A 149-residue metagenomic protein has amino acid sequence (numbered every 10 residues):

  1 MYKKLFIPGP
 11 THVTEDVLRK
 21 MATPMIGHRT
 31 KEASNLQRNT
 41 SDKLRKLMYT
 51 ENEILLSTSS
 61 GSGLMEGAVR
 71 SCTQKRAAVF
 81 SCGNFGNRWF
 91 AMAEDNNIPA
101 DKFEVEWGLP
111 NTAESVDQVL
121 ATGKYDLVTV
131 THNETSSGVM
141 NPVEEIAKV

Functional and structural regions predicted by a protein language model:
Y2-T58: A glycine-/small-polar-enriched, mobile loop at the entrance of the PLP active site in fold-type I
D16, A91, M140-P142: Generic recognition of short, well-ordered alpha-helical segments
L47, A68-K75, Q118-K124: Glycine-rich phosphate/diphosphate-binding loops that line cofactor/substrate pockets in enzymes
E51-A78, C82, G86-F90: Conserved beta-loop-alpha segment that forms the PLP phosphate-binding cup at the N-terminus of a helix
F80, F103, V130-T131: Structural motif
R88-A100, E106, S115-D117: Active-site-proximal loop->helix
N111-V149: Active-site phosphate-binding strand-loop segment of PLP-dependent enzymes
